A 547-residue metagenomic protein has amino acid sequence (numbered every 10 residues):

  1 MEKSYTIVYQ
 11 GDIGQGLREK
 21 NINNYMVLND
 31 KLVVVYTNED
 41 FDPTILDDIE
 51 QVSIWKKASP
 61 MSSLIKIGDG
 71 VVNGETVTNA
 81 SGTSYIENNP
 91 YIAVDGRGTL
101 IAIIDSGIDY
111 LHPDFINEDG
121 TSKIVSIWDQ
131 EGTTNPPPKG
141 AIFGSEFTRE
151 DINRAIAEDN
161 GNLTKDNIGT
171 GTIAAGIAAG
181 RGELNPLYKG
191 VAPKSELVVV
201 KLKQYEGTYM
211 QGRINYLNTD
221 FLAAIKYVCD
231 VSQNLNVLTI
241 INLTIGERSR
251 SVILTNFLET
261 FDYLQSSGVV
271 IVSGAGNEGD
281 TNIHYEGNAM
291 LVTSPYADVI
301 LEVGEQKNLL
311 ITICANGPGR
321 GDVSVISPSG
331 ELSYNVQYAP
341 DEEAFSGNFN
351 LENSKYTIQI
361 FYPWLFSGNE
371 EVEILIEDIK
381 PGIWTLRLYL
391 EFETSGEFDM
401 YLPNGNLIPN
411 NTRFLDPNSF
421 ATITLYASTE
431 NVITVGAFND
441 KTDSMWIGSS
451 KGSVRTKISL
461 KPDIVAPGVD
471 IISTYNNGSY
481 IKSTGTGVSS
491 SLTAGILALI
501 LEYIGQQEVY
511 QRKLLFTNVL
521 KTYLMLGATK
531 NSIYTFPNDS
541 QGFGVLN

Functional and structural regions predicted by a protein language model:
Q10-L100, G107-K123, G382-W384, R413-D416 (+2 more regions): Autoinhibitory propeptides
A58, L202, I225-V252, G274 (+2 more regions): Short acidic, glycine-rich surface-loop motifs adjacent to enzyme active sites
N89-L217, Q306-K307, P318-G319, T429-N431 (+2 more regions): Subtilisin-like serine protease catalytic core
N89-R97, I116-E118, K189-A192, R213-I240 (+6 more regions): Mature extracellular/periplasmic domains of secretome proteins
D105, G276, G485: Active-site glycine-centered loops adjacent to acidic/histidine catalytic or metal-binding residues that shape
T133-N135, A141-R149, N282-H284, N288-E370 (+1 more regions): Extracellular S/T/G-rich loop segment that most often corresponds to the catalytic His/Ser-adjacent loop
A175-A178, L187, V198-Y205, Y227-I240 (+3 more regions): Hydrolase catalytic cores
N350-W384, L388-F392, F398-G405: Beta-sandwich interaction modules
